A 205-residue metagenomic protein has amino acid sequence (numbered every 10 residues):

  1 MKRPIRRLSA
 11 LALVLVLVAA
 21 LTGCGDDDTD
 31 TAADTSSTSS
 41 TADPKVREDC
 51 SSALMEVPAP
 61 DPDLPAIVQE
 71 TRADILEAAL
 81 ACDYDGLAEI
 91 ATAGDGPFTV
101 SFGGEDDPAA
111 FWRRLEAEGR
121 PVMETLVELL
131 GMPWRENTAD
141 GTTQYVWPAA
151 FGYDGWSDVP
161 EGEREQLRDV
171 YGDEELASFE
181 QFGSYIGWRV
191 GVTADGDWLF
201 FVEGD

Functional and structural regions predicted by a protein language model:
M1-A12: Bacterial N-terminal signal peptides that target proteins for export
R3, G25-T29, A42-A73, A88-D205: C-terminal-biased regions
A10, A32-K45: N-terminal, intrinsically disordered, polar/charged segments of Gram-positive cell-envelope systems that serve as
L15-V16: Repetitive helical segments and hydrophobic/amphipathic motifs
A19-G23: C-terminal motif of bacterial Sec signal peptides marking the signal peptidase cleavage site
D74-L87: Short helix-adjacent coil turns
